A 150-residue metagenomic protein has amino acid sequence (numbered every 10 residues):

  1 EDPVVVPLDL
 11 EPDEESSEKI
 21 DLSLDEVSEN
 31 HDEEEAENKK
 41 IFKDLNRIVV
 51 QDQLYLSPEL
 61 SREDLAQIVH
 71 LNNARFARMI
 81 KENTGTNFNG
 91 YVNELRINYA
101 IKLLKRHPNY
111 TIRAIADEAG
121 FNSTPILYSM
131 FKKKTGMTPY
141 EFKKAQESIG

Functional and structural regions predicted by a protein language model:
V5-G150: Cytosolic nucleotide-binding catalytic cores of signal-transduction proteins
